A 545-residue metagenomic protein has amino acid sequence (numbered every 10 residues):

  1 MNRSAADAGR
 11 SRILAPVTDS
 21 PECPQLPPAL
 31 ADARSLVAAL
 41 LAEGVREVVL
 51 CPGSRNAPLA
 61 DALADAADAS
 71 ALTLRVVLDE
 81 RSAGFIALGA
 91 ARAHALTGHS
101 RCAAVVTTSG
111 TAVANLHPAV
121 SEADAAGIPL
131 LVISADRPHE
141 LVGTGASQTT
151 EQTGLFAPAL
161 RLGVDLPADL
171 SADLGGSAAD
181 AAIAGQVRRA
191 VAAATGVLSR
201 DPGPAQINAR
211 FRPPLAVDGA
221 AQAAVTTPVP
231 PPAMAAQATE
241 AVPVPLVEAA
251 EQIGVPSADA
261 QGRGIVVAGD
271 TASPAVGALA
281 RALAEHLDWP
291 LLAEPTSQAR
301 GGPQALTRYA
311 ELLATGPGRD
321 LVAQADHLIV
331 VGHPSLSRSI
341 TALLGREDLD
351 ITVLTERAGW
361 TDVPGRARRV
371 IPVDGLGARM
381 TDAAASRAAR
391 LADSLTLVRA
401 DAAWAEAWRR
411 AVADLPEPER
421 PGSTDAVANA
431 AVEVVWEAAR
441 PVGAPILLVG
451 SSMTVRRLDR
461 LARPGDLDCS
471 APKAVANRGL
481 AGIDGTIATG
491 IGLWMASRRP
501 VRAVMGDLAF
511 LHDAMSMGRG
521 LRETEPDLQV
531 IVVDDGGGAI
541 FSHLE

Functional and structural regions predicted by a protein language model:
V17-P27, L174, T341-V455: Phosphate/pyrophosphate-binding active-site segments
S20, E43-E47, R92-T107, V113 (+4 more regions): Structural signature of the thiamine diphosphate
P21, P27-P28, V77, R189 (+1 more regions): Conformationally flexible catalytic loops at phosphate/diphosphate-handling active centers
L26-S121: N-terminal cofactor/phosphate-binding cores enriched in small/glycine residues, especially glycine-rich loops such as
A33-V37, L41-G44, S54-A60, E406-R498: Active-site diphosphate/adenylate-binding microenvironment
L50-P52, V132-S134, W289-P295, D350-T355 (+1 more regions): Short internal beta-strands
G84, R92-L96, N115, A250 (+4 more regions): Glycine-rich, anion-gripping cofactor-binding loops and their flanking helix/strand elements in enzyme active sites
E122, P129-I133, E140-A157, R460-E545: Thiamine diphosphate
